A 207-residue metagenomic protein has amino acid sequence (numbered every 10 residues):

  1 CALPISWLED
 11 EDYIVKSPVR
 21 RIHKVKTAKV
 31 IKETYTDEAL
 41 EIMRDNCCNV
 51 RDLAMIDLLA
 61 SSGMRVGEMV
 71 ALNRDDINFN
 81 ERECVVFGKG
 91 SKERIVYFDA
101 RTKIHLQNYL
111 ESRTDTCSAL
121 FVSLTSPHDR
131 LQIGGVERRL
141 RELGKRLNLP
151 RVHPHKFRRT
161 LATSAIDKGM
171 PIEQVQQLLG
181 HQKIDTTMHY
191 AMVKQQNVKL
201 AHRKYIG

Functional and structural regions predicted by a protein language model:
C1-G207: Conserved catalytic core of the tyrosine transesterase superfamily
